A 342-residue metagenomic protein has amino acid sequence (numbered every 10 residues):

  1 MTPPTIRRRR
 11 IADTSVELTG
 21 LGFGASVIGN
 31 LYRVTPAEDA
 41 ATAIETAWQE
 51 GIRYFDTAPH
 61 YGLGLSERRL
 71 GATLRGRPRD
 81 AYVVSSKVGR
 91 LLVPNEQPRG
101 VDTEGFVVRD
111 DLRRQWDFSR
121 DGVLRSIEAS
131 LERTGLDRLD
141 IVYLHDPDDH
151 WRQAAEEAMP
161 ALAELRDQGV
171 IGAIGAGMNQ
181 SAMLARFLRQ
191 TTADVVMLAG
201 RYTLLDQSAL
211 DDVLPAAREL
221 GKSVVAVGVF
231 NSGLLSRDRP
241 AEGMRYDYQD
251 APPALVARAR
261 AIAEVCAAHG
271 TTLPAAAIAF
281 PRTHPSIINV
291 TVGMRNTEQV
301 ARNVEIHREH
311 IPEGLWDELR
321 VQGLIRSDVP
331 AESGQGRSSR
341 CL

Functional and structural regions predicted by a protein language model:
M1-P94: N-terminal binding-site loop/beta-alpha segment at the start of enzyme catalytic domains that lines or forms
T5-R8, P147-L342: Beta/alpha (TIM)-barrel catalytic core signal, keyed to glycine-rich beta->alpha loops juxtaposed to Asp/Glu that bind
I11, F23, A40, F55 (+10 more regions): Conserved, mostly hydrophobic/aromatic
V16-L21, G51-R53, P78-Y82, L136-D140 (+4 more regions): Short, well-ordered coil/turn segments that N-cap beta-strands
V34-A47, S119-R133, N179-R186: Short, acidic/polar
N95-F106, D238-G243: Short, flexible, mixed-charge acidic loops at enzyme active sites
F106-F118, A261-A263: Short glycine/proline- and acidic residue-enriched helix-loop micro-motifs that form flexible lids or anion-recognition
L131-H150: Active-site groove signature of glycoside hydrolases
